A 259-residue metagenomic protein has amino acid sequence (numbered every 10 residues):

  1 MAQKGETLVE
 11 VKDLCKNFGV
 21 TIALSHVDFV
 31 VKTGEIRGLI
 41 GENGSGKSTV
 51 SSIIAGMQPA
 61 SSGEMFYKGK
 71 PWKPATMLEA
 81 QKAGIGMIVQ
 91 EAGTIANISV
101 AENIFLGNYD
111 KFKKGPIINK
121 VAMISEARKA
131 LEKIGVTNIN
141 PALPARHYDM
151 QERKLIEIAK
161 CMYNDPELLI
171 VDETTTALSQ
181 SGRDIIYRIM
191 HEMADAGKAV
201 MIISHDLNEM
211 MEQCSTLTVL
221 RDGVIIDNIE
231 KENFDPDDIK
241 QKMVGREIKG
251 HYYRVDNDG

Functional and structural regions predicted by a protein language model:
A2-G259: Glycine-rich phosphate-binding loops of nucleotide-dependent enzymes
